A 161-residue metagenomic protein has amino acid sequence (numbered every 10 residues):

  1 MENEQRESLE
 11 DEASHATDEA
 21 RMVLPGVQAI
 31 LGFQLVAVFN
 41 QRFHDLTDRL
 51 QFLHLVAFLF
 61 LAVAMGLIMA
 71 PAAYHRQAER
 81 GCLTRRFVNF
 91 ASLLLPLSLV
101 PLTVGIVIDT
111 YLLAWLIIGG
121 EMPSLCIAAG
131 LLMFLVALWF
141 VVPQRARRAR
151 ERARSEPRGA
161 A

Functional and structural regions predicted by a protein language model:
M1-D18, V23-P25, A29, V36-F58 (+2 more regions): Cytosol-facing regions at membranes
